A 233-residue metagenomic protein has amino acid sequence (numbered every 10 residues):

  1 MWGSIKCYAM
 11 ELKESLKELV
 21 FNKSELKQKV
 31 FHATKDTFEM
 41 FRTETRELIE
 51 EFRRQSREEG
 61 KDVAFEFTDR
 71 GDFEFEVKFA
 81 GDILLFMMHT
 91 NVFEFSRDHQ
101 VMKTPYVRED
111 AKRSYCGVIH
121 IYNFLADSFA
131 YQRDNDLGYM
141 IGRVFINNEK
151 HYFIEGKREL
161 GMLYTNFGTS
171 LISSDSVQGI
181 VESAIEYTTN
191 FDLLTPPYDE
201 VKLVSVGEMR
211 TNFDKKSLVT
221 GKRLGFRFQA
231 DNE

Functional and structural regions predicted by a protein language model:
I5-Q28: N-terminal, Lys/Arg- and Ser/Thr-rich interaction peptides
C7, E11, D36, M40 (+2 more regions): Alpha-helix boundary/N-cap detector
A9-L16, D62, F67-M87, E109-S114 (+2 more regions): Intrinsically disordered, low-complexity linear regions
K29-E76: Short N-terminal edge-element motif at the start of the domain
E50-K61, M87-M88, F95-R97, L193-P197: Short, solvent-exposed secondary-structure capping/transition elements
E66-M162: Hydrophobic-cavity lipid-handling domains and compact docking modules
M140-E233: Glycine-rich, aromatic-bearing surface loops/beta-hairpins
